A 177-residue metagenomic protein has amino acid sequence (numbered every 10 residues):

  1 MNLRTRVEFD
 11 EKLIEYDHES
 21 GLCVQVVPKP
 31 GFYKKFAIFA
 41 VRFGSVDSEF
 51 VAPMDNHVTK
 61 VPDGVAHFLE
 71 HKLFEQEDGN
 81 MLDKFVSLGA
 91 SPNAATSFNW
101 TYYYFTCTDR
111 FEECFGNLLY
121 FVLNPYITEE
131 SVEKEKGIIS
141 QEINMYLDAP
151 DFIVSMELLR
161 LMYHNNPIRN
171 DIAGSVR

Functional and structural regions predicted by a protein language model:
M1-M81: His/Glu-rich zincin catalytic helix
E77-R177: Acidic/histidine-enriched segments that form metal/cofactor-coordinating and catalytic pocket/exosite environments
